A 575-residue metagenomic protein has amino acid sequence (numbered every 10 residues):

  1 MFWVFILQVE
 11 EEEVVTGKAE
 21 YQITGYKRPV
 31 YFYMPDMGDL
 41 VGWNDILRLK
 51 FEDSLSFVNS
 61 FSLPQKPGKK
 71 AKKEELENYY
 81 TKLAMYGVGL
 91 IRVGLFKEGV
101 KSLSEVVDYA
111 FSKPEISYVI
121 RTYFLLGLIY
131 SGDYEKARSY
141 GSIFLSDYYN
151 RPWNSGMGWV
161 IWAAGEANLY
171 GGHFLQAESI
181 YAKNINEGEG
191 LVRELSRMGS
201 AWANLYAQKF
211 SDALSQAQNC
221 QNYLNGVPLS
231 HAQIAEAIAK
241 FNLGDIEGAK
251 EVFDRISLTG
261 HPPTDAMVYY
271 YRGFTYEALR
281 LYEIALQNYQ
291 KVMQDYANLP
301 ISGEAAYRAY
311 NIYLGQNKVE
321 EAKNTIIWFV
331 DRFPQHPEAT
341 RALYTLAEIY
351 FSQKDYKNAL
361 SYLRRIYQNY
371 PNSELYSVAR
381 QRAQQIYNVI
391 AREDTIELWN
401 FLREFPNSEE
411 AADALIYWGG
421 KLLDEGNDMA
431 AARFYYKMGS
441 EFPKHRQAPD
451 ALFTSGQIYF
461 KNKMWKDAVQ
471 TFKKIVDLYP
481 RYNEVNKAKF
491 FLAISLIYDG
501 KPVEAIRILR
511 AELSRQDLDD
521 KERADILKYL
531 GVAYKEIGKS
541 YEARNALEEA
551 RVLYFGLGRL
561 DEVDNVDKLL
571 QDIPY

Functional and structural regions predicted by a protein language model:
F2-Y575: Acidic, polar-rich low-complexity tracts and alpha-helical solenoid repeat scaffolds
